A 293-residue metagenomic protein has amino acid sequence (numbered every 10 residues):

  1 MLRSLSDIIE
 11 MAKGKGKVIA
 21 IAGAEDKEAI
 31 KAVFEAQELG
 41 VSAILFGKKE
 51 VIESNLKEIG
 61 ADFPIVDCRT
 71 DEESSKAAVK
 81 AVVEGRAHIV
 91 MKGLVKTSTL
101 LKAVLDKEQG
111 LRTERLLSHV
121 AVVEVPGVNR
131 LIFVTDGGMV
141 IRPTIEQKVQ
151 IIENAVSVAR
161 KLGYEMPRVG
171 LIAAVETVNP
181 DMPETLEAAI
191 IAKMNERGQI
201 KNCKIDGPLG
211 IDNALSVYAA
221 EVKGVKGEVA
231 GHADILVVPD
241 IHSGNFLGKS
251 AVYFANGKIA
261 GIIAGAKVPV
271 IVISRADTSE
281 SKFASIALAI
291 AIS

Functional and structural regions predicted by a protein language model:
M1-V229, D234-V238, S243-S293: Anion-binding alpha/beta catalytic cores of soluble intermediary-metabolism enzymes, centered on
